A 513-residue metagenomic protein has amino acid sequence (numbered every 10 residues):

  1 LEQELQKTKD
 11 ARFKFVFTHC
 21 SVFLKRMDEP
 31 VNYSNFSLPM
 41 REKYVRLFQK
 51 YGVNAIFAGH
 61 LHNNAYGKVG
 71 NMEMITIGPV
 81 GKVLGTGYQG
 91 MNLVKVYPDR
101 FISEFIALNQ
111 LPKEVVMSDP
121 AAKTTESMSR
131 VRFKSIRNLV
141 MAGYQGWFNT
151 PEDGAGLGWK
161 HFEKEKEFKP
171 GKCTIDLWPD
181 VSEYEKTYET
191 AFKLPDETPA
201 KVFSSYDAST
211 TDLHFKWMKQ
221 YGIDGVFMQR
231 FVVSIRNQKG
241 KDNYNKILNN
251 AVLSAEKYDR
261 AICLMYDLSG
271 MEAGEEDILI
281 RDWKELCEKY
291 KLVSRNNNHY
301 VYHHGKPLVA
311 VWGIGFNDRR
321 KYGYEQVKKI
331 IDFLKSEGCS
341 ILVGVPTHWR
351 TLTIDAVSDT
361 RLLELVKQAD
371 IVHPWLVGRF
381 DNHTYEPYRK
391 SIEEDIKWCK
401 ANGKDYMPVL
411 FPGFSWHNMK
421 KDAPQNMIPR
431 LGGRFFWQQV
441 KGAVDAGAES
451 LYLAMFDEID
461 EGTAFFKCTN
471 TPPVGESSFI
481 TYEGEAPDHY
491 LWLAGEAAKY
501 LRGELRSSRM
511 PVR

Functional and structural regions predicted by a protein language model:
L1-E73: His/acidic metal-ligating clusters that form di-metal
L24-Y33, K82-T86, S118, P199-F203: Acidic/histidine-rich helix-loop elements that form or flank divalent-metal/phosphate-binding sites at the catalytic
N32-N35, G78-P79, G90, D422-L431: Short, surface-exposed loop/helix-turn segments at secondary-structure junctions that function as lids/hinges flanking
I56-A58, I75-T76, L93-K95, I102-F105 (+2 more regions): Conserved active-site loop/cleft motifs that coordinate metal ions or position small ligands
A58-H60, G85-G87, L292-S294: Short solvent-exposed loop/turn micro-motifs enriched in small/polar/acidic residues
N64-A122: Binuclear metal-dependent phosphoesterase catalytic core
K123-R513: Glycan-processing catalytic domains of CAZymes
